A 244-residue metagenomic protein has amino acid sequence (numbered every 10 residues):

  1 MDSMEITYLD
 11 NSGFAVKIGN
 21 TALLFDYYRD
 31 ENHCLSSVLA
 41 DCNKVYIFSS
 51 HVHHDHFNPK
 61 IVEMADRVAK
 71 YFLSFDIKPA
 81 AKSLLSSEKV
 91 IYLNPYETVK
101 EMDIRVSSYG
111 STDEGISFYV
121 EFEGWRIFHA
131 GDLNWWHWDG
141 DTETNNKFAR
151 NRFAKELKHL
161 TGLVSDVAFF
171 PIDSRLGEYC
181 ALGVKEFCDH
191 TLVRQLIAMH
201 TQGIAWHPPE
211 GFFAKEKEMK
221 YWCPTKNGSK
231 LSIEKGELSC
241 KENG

Functional and structural regions predicted by a protein language model:
D2-E5, K17-L23, T98-V106, Y119-I127 (+2 more regions): Beta-strand-turn-beta hairpins that frame and shape the catalytic cleft of phosphate-ester-processing enzymes
S3-E5, R67-Y71, R194-Q195: Short active-site oxyanion
T7-S12, L84-V99, A181-G244: Binuclear metal-ion centers of metallo-dependent hydrolases, dominated by the metallo-beta-lactamase
G13-V52, P59-M64, L133-G162: Pre-active-site segment of Zn-dependent metallo-hydrolases
L24-Y28, N43-D55, F72-D76, F128-G131 (+5 more regions): Active-site neighborhood of phospho(di)ester-bond hydrolases with catalytic His/Asp-centered motifs
D30-H33, V52-F57, I77-K82, E97-V99 (+4 more regions): Active-site environment of divalent metal-dependent phosphoester hydrolases
S36-T98: Active-site HxH/HxHxD metal-binding segment of metal-dependent hydrolases
T112-D189: Active-site-proximal loop/helix segments of hydrolase catalytic cores
